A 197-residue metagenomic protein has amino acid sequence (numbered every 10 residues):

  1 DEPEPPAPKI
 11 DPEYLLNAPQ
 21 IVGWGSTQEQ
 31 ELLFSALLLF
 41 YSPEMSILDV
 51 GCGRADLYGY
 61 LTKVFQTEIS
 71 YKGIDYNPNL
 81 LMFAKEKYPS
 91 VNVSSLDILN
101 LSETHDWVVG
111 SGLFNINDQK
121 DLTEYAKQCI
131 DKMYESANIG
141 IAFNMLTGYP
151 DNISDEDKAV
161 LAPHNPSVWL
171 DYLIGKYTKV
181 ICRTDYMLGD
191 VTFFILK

Functional and structural regions predicted by a protein language model:
D1-P19: N-terminal, positively charged/glycine-rich alpha-helical extensions of SAM-dependent methyltransferases
T27-P43: Conserved alpha-helix/loop element of class I SAM-dependent methyltransferases that forms part of the SAM/SAH-binding
L48, R54-N92: Class I SAM-dependent methyltransferase SAM/SAH-binding core
W107-K120: A short SAM/SAH-binding and catalytic strip from SAM-dependent methyltransferases
N117-I130: A short, conserved alpha-helix within the catalytic core of class I
A137-L146: Conserved beta-strand signature within the Rossmann-like core of class I S-adenosyl-L-methionine
V160-Y177: Short alpha-helix
C182-K197: Core SAM-dependent methyltransferase catalytic element
